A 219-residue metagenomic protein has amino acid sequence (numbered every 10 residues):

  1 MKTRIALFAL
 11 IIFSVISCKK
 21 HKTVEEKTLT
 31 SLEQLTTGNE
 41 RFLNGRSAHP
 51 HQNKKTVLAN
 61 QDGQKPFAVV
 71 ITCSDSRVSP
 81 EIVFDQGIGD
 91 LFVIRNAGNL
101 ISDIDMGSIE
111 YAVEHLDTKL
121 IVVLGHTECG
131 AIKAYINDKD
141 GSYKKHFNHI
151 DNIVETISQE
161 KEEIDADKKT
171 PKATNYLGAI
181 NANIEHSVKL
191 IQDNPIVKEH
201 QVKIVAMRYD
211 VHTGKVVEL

Functional and structural regions predicted by a protein language model:
M1-I5: Positively charged n-region of N-terminal signal peptides that target proteins for export
S14-S17: C-terminal motif of bacterial Sec signal peptides marking the signal peptidase cleavage site
K19-K65, I88-G89, G98-G107, Y111-L116 (+1 more regions): Divalent-metal-activated hydrolytic enzyme cores
T72-R77, A97-L100, H126-T127: Short glycine-enriched loops at secondary-structure junctions
E81: Portal/gating segments that form or line small-molecule/metal binding sites
D85-V93: Short helix-loop-beta junction
V123: Conserved functional hotspot residues or short segments at active or partner-binding sites across diverse domains
